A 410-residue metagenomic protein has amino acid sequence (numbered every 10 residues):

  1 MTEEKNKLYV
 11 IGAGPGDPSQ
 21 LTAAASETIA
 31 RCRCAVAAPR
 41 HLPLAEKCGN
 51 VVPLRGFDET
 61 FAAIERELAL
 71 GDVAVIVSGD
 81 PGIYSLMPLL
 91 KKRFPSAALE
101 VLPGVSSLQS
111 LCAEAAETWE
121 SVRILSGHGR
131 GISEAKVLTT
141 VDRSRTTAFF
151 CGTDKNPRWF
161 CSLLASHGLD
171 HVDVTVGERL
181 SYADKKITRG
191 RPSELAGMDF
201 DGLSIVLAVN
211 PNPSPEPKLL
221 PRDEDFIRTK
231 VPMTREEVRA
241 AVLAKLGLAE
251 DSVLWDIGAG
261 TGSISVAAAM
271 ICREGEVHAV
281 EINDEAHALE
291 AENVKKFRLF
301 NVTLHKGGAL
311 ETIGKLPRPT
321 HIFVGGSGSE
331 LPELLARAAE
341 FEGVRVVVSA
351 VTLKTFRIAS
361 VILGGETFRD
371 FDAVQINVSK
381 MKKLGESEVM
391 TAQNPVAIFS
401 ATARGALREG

Functional and structural regions predicted by a protein language model:
M1-V105, Q109-S110, E274-V277, E281 (+1 more regions): Class I S-adenosyl-L-methionine
T2-G12, A24, D72-V73, P81 (+3 more regions): A contiguous loop/helix-start segment that scaffolds small-molecule binding in enzyme catalytic cores
D17, S78-R143, L310, T367-E388 (+1 more regions): Class I SAM-dependent methyltransferase SAM-binding "motif I" and its flanking Rossmann-like core
D251-G260: Conserved class I S-adenosyl-L-methionine
T261-R273: Conserved SAM-binding loop of SAM-dependent methyltransferases across substrates and taxa, primarily the Class I
M270-V277, F341: Conserved S-adenosyl-L-methionine
V280-P319: S-adenosyl-L-methionine
L335-A392: C-terminal substrate-binding/active-site "lid" region of AdoMet-derived donor-dependent transferases
